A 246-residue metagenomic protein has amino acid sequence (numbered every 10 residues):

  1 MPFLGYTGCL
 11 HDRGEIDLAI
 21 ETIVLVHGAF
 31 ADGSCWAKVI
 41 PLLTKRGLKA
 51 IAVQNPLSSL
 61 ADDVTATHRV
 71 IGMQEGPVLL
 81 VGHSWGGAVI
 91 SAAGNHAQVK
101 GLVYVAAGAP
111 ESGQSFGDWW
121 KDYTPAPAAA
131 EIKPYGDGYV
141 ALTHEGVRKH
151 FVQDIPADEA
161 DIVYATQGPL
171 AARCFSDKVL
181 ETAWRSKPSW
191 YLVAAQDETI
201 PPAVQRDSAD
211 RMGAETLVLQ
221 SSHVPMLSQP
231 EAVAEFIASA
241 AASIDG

Functional and structural regions predicted by a protein language model:
I20-A61, V78-L79, A92: Conserved HGGG/HGGXW glycine-rich cap/lid loop of the alpha/beta-hydrolase fold
V53-N55, L217-S222: Short glycine-rich catalytic loops that host catalytic nucleophiles or stabilize transition states across multiple
D62-V78: Conserved acidic catalytic loop of the alpha/beta-hydrolase fold
V81-G86, I90: Gly/Ala-rich beta-loop-alpha elbow adjacent to hydrolase catalytic centers
N95-H144, A171-F175, S208: Flexible "cap/lid" loop of the alpha/beta hydrolase fold
I162-A183: Active-site nucleophile elbow and catalytic-triad environment of alpha/beta-hydrolase enzymes
Y191-V193: Short beta-strand/loop motif that positions the catalytic acidic residue of the alpha/beta-hydrolase fold
A195-Q220, L227, A240: Conserved loop-alpha-helix segment in the C-terminal half of the alpha/beta-hydrolase fold that carries the catalytic
